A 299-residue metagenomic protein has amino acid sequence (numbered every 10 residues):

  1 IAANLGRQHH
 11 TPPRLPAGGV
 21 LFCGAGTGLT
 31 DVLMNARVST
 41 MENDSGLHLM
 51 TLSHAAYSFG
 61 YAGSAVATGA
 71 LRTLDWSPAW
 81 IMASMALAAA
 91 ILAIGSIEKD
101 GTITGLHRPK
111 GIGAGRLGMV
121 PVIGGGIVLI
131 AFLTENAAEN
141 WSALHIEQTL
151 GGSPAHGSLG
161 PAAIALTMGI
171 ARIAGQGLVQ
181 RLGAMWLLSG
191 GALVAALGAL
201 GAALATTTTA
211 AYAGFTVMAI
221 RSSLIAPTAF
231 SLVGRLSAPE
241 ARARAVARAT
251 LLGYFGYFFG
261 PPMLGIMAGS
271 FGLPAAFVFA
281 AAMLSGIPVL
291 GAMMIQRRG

Functional and structural regions predicted by a protein language model:
I1-L5, W186-G201: Structural signature of the two symmetry-related core transmembrane helices
Q8-G19, L204-G214: Helix-loop junctions at membrane interfaces in 12-TM secondary transporters
L21-A25, G118-T134, T216-I220: Pair of pore-lining "gating" transmembrane helices in MFS-fold secondary transporters
G28-E42, L224-S237: Intracellular juxtamembrane helix-capping segments at the cytosolic ends of symmetry-related transmembrane helices
N43-S53, P154, S237-A249: Loop-to-transmembrane helix entry/capping segments in MFS-fold secondary transporters and related SLC/MFSD carriers
R72, A171-A184, A268-G269: Helix-to-loop junctions at the C-terminal end of transmembrane segments in multipass secondary transporters
A79-S96, F277-M293: Symmetry-related core transmembrane helices of the 12-TM Major Facilitator Superfamily/SLC fold
N140-H156: Short amphipathic helix-loop junctions that connect adjacent transmembrane helices in Major Facilitator Superfamily/SLC
